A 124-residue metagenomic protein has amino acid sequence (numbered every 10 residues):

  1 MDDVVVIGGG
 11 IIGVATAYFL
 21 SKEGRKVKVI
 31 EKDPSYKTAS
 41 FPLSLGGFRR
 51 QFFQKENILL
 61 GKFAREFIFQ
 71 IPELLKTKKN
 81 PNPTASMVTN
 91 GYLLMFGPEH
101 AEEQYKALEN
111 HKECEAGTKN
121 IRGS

Functional and structural regions predicted by a protein language model:
M1, Y36-S40, F48: Accessory recognition modules or surfaces
M1-I12, K28: Beta1/beta-strand and adjacent pyrophosphate-binding region of the FAD-binding site in flavoprotein oxidoreductases
M1-V4, F19-E23: Extreme N-terminal leader/targeting segments of oxidoreductases
V6, A39, L59, F63: Conserved active-site and cofactor/substrate-binding residues in soluble primary-metabolism enzymes
G8, E31, F96-G97: Short beta-strand/turn micro-motifs composed of small residues that flank or help shape donor/cofactor-binding pockets
S21-F41: Glycine-rich FAD pyrophosphate-binding loop
L45-S124: Dinucleotide-binding Rossmann-like beta1-alpha1 core, especially the glycine-rich loop that anchors the ADP
